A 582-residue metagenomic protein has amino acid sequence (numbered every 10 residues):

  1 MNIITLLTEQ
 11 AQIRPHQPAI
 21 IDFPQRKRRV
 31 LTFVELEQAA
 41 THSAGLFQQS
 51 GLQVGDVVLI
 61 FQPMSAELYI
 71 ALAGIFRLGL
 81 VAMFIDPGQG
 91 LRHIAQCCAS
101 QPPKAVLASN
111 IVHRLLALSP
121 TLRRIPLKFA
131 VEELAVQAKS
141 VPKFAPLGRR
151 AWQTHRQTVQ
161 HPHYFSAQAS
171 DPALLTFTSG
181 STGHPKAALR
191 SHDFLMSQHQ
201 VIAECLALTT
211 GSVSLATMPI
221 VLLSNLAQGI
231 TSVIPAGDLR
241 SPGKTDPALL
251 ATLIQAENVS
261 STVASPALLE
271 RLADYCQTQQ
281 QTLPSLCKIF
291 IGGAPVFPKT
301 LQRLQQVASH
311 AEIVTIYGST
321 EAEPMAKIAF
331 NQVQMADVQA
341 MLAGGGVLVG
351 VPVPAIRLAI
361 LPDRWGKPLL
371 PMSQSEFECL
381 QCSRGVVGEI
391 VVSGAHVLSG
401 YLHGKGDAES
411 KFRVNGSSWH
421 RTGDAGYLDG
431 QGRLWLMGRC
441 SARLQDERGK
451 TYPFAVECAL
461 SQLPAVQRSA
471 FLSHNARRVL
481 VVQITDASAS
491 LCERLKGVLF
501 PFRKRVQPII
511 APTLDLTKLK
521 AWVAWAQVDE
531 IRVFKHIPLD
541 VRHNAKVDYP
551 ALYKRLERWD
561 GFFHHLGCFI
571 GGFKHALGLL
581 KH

Functional and structural regions predicted by a protein language model:
P15-P18, P146-F177, H184, C205-S212: Conserved pre-ATP/AMP-binding loop-to-beta segment of ANL
R29, A44-G88: Conserved AMP-binding/adenylate-forming
V30-V34, Y164-A167, A173-S197, T231: Conserved AMP-binding A3 loop
F61, E376-E447, Q462, S473: Conserved ATP-binding/catalytic segment of the ANL
R77-R150, A476, T517: Structural core segment of the AMP-binding/adenylate-forming
V81, L195-V213, M218-S260: Conserved AMP-binding/adenylation subdomain of ANL enzymes
P146-L147, A151-W152, I230, S261-V263 (+3 more regions): Gly/Ser/Thr-rich phosphate-binding loop
T517-K581: Conserved C-terminal "lid"/linker of ANL adenylate-forming enzymes
